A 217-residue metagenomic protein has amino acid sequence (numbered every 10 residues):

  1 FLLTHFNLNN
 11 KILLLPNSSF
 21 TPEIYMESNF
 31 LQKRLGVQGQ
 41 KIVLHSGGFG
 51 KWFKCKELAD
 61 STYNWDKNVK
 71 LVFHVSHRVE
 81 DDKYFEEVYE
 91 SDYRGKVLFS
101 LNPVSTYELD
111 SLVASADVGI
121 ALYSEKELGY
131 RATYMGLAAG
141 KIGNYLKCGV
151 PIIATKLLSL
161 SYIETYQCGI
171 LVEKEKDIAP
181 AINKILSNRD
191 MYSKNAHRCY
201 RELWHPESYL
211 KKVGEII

Functional and structural regions predicted by a protein language model:
F1-M26: Donor nucleotide-sugar binding/catalytic pocket of nucleotide-sugar-dependent glycosyltransferases
N17, H45-G50, V75-S76, N102-P103 (+1 more regions): Conserved donor-binding loops in enzymes that form glycosidic bonds
S19, G36-F53, L58-T62, D66 (+1 more regions): Conserved donor-binding/catalytic core segment of Leloir-type glycosyltransferases
I24-V37: A short helix/loop element that forms part of the nucleotide-sugar donor recognition site in Leloir-type
F53, P103-L112, D117-K147, A154-Y162: Nucleotide-sugar-dependent
F73-H77, D82-V118: Nucleotide-activated donor-binding/catalytic signature segment of Leloir-type glycosyltransferases, i.e., the conserved
A139, Y166-K176, N183-R189: Conserved acidic donor-binding segment of nucleotide-sugar-dependent glycosyltransferases
E173-K176, S187-I217: A charged, aromatic-enriched C-terminal amphipathic alpha-helix characteristic of glycosyltransferases across folds
